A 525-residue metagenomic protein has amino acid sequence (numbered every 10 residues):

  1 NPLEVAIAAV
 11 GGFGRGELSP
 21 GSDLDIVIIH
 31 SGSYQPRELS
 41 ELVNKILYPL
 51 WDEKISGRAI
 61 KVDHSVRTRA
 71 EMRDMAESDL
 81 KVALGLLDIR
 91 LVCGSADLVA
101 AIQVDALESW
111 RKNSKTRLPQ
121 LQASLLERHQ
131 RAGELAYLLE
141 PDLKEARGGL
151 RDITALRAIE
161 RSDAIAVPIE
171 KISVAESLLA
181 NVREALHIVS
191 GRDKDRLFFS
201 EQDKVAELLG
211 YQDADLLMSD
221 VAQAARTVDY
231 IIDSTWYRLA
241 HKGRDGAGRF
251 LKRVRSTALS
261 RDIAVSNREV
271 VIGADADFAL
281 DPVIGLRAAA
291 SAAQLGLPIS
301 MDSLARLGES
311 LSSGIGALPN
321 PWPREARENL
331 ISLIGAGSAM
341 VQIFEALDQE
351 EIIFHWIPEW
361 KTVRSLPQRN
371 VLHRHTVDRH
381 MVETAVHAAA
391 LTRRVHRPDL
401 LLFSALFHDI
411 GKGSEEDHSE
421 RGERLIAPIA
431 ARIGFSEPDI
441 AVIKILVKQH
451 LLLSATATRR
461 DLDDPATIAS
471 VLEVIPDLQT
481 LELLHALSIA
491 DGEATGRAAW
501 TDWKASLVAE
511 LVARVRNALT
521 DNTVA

Functional and structural regions predicted by a protein language model:
N1-R397, E420-A525: A nucleotide- and high-energy phosphate-metabolite-utilizing enzyme signature
L400-S404: Active-site alpha-helix of zinc metalloproteases
I410-S419: Catalytic Zn2+-binding segment of zinc metalloproteases
